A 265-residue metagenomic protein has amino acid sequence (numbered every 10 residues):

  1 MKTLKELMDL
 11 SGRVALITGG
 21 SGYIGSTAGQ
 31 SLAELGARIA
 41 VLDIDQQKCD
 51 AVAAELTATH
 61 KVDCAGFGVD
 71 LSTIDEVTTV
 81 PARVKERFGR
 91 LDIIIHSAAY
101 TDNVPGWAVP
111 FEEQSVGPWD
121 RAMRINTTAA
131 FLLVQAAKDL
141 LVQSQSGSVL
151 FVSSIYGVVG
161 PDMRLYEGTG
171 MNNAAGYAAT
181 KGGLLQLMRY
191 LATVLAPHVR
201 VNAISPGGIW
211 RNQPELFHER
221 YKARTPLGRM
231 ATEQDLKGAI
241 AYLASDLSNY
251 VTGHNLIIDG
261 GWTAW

Functional and structural regions predicted by a protein language model:
M8-A40, L191: Canonical Rossmann dinucleotide-binding motif of NAD(H)/NADP(H)-dependent dehydrogenases/reductases, specifically
L35-V52: Conserved glycine-rich Rossmann-like NAD(P)H-binding loop of the short-chain dehydrogenase/reductase
R90, S146, A196-R200, V251-G253: Short, small/polar-rich loop/turn modules that mediate ligand/substrate recognition or access, typified
S97-W107, G261: Conserved NAD(P)H cofactor-binding loop of Rossmann-fold oxidoreductase domains
Y100-T101, V116, V142, L150-A196 (+1 more regions): Catalytic loop of short-chain dehydrogenase/reductase
P105-D120, M163, N173, Y221: Substrate-binding pocket helix/loop in short-chain dehydrogenase/reductase
E112-F131, S146, L150, Y177-T180 (+2 more regions): Catalytic Tyr-X3-Lys loop
A196, T232-A264: C-terminal substrate-recognition "lid" of short-chain dehydrogenase/reductases
